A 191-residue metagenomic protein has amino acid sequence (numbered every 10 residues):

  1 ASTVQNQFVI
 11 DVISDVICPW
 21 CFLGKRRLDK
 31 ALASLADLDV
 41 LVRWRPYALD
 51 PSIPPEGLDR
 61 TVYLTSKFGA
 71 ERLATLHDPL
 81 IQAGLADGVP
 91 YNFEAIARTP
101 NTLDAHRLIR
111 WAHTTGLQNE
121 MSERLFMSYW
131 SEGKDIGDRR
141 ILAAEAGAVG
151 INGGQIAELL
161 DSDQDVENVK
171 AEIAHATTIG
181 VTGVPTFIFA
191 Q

Functional and structural regions predicted by a protein language model:
A1-S2, Q82: Short intrinsically disordered, low-complexity coil segments enriched in acidic
T3-I13, I17, L23-V40, W44 (+1 more regions): C-terminal cap of thioredoxin/glutaredoxin-like
R26-E132: Structural alpha/beta surface segment adjacent to cysteine/selenocysteine redox centers across thiol/disulfide enzymes
